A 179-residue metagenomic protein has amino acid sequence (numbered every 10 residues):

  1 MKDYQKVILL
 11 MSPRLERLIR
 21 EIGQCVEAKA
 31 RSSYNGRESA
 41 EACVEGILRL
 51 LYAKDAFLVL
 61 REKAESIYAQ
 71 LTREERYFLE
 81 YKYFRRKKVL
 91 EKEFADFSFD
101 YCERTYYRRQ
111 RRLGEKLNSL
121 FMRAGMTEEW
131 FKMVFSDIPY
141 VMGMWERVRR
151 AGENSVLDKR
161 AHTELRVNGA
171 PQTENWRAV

Functional and structural regions predicted by a protein language model:
M1-A69, F121-V179: N-terminal interaction/assembly modules
S12, Y83, Y106-Y107: Aromatic side chains
Q70-V89: Short amphipathic alpha helix immediately N-terminal
R76, E91-K92, S119, R123-M126: Short, solvent-exposed secondary-structure capping/transition elements
Y77, E103, Y107-R108: K/E-rich alpha-helical interaction surfaces of small helical-bundle regulatory domains
R85-T105: Helix-turn-helix DNA-binding module
Y106-A124: DNA major-groove recognition helices of helix-turn-helix
